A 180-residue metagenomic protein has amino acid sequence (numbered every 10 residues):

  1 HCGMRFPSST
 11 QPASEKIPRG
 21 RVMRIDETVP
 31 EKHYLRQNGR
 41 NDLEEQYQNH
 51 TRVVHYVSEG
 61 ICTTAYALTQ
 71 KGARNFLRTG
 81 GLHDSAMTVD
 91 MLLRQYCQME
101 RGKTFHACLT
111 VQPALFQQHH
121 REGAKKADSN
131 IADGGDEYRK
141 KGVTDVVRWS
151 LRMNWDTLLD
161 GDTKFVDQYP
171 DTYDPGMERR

Functional and structural regions predicted by a protein language model:
C2-R180: An acidic/histidine-cluster motif and surrounding catalytic segment that typifies divalent-metal-assisted enzyme active
